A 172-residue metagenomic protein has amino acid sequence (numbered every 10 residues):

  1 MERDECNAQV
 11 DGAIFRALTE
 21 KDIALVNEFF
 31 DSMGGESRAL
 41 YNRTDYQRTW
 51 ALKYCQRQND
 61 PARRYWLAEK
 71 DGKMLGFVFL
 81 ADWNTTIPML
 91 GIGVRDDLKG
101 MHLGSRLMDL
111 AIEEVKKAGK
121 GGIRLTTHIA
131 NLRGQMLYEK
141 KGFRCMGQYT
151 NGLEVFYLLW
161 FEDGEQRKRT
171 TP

Functional and structural regions predicted by a protein language model:
M1-Q9: Short acidic N-proximal helix/loop "leader" segments that mark the beginning of a domain or an inter-domain linker
A13-E28: A short beta-loop-alpha structural element at the N-terminal edge of CoA-dependent acyl/N-acetyltransferase catalytic
E20, D31-G91, R95-D97, E114 (+1 more regions): Acetyl-CoA-dependent GNAT
L25, M89, G93, R133: Amphipathic alpha-helical recognition patches that constitute DNA-binding helices
N27, G34, M108-A111, K120: Compositionally biased, non-globular sequence tracts
G100-E114, M136-K140: Conserved acetyl-CoA-binding loop-helix of GNAT-fold acetyltransferases
M101, A118-G121: Short coil/turn segments at alpha/beta junctions that flank glycine-rich nucleotide-binding fingerprints
G121, T126-Q135, E139-P172: C-terminal "cap" of GNAT-fold acetyltransferases
